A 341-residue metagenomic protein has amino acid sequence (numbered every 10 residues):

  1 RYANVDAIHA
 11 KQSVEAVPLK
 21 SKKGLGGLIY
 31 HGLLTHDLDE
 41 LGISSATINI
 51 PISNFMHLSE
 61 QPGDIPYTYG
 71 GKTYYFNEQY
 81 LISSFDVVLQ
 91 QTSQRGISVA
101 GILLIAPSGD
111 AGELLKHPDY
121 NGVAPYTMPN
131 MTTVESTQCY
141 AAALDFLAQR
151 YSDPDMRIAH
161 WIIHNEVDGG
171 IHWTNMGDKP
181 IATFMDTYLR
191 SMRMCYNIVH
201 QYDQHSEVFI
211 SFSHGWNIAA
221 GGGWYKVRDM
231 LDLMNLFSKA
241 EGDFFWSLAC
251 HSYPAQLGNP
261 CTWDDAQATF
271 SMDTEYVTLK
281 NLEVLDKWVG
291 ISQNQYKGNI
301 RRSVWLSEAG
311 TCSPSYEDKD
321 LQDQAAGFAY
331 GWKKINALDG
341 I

Functional and structural regions predicted by a protein language model:
R1-N54: Boundary/entry segment of secreted carbohydrate-active catalytic domains
A3, D110-E113, A309-T311, E317-G327 (+1 more regions): C-terminal/domain-terminus segments
L19-S21, E40-G42, R157, F244 (+2 more regions): Short loop/turn motifs at secondary-structure junctions
K22-G24, S98, E207, S303: Proline-centered loop/turn at the N-terminus of a beta-strand
G27-E40, Y140-R150, W224-S238, A325-I335: Short, acidic/polar
G32, I158-A159, T183-D318, Q322: Noncatalytic carbohydrate-binding groove/subsite architecture in carbohydrate-active enzymes
S44-I218, A255-Q256: Substrate-binding cleft and catalytic face of glycoside hydrolase catalytic domains, especially the flexible beta-alpha
M194, Y330-I341: A short, conserved beta-to-alpha structural element at the edge of catalytic cores that scaffolds binding
